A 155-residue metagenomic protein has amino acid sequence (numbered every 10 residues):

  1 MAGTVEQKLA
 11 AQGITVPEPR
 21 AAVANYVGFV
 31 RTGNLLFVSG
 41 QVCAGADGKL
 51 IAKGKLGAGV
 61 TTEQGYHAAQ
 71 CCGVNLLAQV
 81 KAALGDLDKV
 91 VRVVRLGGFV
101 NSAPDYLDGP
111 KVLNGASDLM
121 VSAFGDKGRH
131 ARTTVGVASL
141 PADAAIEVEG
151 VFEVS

Functional and structural regions predicted by a protein language model:
M1-S155: Short, polar/acidic, helix-capping and beta-turn segments at strand->helix junctions that line the mouths
